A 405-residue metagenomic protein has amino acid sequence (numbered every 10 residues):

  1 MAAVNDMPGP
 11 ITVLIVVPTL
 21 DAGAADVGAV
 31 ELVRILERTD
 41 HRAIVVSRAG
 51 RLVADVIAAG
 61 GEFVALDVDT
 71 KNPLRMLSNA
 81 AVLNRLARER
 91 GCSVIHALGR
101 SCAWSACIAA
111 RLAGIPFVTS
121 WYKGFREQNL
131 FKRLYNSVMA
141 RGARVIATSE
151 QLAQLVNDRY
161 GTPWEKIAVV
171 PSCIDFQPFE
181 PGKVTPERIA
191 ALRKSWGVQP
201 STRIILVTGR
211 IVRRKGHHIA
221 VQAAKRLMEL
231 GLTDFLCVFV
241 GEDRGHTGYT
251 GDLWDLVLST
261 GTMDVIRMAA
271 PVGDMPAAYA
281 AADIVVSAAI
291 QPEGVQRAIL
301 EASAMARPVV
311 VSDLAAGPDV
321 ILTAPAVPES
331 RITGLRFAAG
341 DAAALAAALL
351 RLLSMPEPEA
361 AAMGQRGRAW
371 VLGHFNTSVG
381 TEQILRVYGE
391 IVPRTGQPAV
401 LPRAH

Functional and structural regions predicted by a protein language model:
G23-E31, R203-R226, G251, A343: A conserved mid-protein helix/loop that constitutes part of the nucleotide-sugar donor-binding site
V45, P308-V311, A316-I321: Short hydrophobic beta-strand element within catalytic cores of glycosyltransferases and related nucleotide-activated
V45-R51, I174, T208, L236-G251: Glycosyltransferase donor-sugar binding loop
A97-A103, W121: Short His-centered aromatic/hydrophobic patch
R111, F117-A147, Q154, G161: A conserved, positively charged/aromatic
Q151, C173: Carbohydrate-associated surface elements
T250-A270: Nucleotide-activated donor-binding/catalytic signature segment of Leloir-type glycosyltransferases, i.e., the conserved
L322-A342, R351-E357: Conserved acidic donor-binding segment of nucleotide-sugar-dependent glycosyltransferases
